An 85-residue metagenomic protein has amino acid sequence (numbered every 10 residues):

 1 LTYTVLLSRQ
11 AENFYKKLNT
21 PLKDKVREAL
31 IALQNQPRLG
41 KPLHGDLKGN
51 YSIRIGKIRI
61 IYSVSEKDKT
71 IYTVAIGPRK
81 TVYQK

Functional and structural regions predicted by a protein language model:
L1-R9, K16-D24, I55-I58, S63-K85: Enriched for short, Lys/Arg-rich terminal
I31-I53: A short, surface-exposed loop/turn module that caps and links secondary-structure elements
